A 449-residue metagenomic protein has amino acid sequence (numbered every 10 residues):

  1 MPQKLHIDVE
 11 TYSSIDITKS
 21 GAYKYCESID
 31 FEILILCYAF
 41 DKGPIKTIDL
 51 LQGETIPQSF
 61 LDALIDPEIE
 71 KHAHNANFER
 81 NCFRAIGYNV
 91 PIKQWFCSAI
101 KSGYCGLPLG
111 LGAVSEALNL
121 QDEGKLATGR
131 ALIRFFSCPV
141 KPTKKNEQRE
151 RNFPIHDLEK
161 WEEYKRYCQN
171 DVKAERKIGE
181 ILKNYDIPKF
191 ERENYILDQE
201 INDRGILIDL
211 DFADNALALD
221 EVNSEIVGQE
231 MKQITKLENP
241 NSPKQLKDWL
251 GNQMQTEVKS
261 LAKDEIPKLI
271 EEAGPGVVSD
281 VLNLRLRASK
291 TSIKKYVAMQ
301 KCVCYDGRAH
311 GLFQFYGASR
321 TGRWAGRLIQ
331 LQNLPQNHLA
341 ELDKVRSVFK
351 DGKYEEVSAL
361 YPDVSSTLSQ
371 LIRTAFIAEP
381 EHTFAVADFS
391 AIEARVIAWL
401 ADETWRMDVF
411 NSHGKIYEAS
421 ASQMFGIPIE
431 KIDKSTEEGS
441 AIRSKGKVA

Functional and structural regions predicted by a protein language model:
M1-T11, I15-I17, I35, A117 (+7 more regions): Conserved "right-hand" nucleotidyltransferase catalytic core of DNA-directed polymerases
V9-I15, K24-C26, N75: Ser/Thr-glycine-rich phosphate-binding loops at phosphate-binding pockets of nucleotides, nucleotide cofactors
S13, N77-Y88, G103-C105, K247-M254 (+2 more regions): Short active-site loop/helix that positions an aromatic residue
Y23, D30-E32, E393-I427: Metal-dependent catalytic core segments for phosphate chemistry
F31-I33, Y38, K42-K183, A340-E341 (+1 more regions): Active-site-proximal helix-loop-helix substrate-binding element of RNase H-like nuclease domains
V90-I92, Q255-L261, D343, A401-S412: Cytochrome P450 catalytic domain signature, combining two hallmark sequence patches
Y104, A387, D408-S412: Conserved, non-catalytic sequence blocks in retroelement Pol enzymes and Pol-derived host proteins
I429-A449: Structured DNA-binding interfaces in DNA transaction proteins
